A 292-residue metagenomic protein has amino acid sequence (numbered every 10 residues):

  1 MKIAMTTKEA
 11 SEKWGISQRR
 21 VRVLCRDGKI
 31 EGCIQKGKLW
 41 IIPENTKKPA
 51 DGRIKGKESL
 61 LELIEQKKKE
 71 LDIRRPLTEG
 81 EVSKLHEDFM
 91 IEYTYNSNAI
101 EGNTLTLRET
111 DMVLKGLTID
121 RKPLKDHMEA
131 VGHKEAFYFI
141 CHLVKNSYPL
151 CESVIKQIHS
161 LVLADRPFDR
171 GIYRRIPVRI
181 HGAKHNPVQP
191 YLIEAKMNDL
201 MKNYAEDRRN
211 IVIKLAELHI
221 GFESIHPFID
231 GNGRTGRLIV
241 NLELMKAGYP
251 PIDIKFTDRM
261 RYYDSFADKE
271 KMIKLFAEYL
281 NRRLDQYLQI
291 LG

Functional and structural regions predicted by a protein language model:
M1-K13, Q18-K29, E44-D230, R234-G292: FIC/Doc superfamily catalytic core
C33-Q35: Beta-hairpin "wing" of winged helix-turn-helix
G37-E44: Minor-groove-contacting beta-hairpin "wing" of winged helix-turn-helix DNA-binding domains
